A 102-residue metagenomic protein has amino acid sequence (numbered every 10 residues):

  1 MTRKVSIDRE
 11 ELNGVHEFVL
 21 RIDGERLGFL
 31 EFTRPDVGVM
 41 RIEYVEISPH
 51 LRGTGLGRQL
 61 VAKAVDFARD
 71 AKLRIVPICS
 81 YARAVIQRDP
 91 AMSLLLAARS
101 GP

Functional and structural regions predicted by a protein language model:
M1-H16: Active-site rim helix/loop that mediates acceptor-substrate recognition in acyltransferases
H16-L27: Conserved beta-hairpin
E17, V39-R41: General beta-strand recognition
E25-T33, R41: Conserved beta-strand in the GNAT
V45-R52: A short, internal acetyl-CoA/4′-phosphopantetheine-binding micro-motif in the GNAT/acyltransferase core
G53-D66: Conserved acetyl-CoA-binding loop-helix of GNAT-fold acetyltransferases
D66-P102: C-terminal structural segments of small proteins and small subunits
